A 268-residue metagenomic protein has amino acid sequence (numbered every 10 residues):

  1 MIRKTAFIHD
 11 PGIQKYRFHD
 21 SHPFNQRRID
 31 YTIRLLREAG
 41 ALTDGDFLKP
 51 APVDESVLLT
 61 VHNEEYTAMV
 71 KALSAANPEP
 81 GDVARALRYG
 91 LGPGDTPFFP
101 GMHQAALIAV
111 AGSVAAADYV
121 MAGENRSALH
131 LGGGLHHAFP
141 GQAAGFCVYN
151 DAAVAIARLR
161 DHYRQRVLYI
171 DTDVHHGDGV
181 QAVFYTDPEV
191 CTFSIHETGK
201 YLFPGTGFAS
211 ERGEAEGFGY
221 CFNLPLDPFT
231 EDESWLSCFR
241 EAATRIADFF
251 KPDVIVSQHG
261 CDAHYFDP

Functional and structural regions predicted by a protein language model:
M1-P268: HDAC/HDAC-like amidohydrolase catalytic core signature
